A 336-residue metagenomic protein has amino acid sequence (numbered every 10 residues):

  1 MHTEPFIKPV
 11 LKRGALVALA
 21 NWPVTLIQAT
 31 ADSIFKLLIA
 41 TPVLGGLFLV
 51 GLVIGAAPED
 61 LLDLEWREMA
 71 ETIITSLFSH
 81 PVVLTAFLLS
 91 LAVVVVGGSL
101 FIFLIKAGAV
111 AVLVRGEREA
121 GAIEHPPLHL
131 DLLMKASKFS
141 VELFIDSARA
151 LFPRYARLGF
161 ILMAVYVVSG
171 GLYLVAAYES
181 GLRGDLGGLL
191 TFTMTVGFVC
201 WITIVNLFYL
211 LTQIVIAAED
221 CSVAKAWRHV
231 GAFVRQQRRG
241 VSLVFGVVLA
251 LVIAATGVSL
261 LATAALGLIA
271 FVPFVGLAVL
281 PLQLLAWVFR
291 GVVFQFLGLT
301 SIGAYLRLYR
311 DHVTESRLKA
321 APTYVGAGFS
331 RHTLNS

Functional and structural regions predicted by a protein language model:
M1-S336: Hydrophobic alpha-helical membrane segments
